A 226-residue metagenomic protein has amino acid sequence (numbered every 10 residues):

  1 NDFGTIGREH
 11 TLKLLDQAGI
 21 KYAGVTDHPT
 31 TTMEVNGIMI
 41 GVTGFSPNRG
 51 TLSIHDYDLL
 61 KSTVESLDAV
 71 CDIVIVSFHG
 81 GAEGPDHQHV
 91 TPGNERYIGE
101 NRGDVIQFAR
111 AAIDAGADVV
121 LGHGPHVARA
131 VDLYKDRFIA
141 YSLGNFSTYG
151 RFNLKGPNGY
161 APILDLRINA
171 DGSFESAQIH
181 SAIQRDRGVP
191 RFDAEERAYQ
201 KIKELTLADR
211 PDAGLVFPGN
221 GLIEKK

Functional and structural regions predicted by a protein language model:
N1-K226: Acidic, metal/ion-coordinating pockets
